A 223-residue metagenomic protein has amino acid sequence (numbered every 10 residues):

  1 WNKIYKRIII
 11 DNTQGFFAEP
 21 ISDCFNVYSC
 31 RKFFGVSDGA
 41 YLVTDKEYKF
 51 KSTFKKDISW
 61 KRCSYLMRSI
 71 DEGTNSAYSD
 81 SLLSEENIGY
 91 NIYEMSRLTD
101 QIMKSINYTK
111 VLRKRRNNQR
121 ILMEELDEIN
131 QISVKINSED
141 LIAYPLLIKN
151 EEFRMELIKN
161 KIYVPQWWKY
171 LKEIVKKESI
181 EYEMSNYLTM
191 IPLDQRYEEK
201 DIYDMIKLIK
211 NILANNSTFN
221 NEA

Functional and structural regions predicted by a protein language model:
W1-I4, F17-D23, S76-Y78, R154-L157: Short loop/helix-cap segments at secondary-structure boundaries that form the rim of catalytic
R7-T44: Conserved active-site segment immediately N-terminal to the catalytic lysine that forms the internal aldimine
V27-D38, E47-R62, D194-Q195: Active-site PLP-lysine loop of aminotransferase-like
E47-T99: Active-site C-terminal subdomain of aminotransferase-like
E94-M123, I132-L147: Conserved glycine-rich beta-strand-loop-beta hairpin in the small C-terminal domain of fold type I
Q131-K177: Conserved PLP-binding catalytic core of the aspartate aminotransferase-like
K159, K176-A223: PLP-dependent enzyme catalytic core of the Aspartate aminotransferase-like
